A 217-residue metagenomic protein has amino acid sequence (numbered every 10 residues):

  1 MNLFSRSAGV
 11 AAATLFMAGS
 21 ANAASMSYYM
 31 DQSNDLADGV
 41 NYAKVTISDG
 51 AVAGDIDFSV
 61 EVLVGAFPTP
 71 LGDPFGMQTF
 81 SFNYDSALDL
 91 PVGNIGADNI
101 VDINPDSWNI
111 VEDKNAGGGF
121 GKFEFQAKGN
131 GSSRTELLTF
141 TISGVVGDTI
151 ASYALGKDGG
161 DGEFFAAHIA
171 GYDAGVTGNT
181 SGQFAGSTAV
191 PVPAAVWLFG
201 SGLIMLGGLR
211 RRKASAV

Functional and structural regions predicted by a protein language model:
M1-A8: Bacterial N-terminal signal peptides that target proteins for export
S7, F184, R211-K213: Positively charged, low-complexity intrinsically disordered regions
G9, I100, A189-P191, A216: Detector for intrinsically disordered, low-structure N-terminal pre-sequences
A11-A18: Bacterial N-terminal signal peptides
G19-A23: Sec/Tat signal peptide C-region and signal peptidase I cleavage site
A24-A189: Mature extracellular "passenger" or substrate-interacting domains of secreted, surface-exposed proteins
P191-L209: A short, hydrophobic C-terminal helix/tail in secreted or cell-surface proteins
G207-V217: C-terminal membrane-anchoring or membrane-association module
